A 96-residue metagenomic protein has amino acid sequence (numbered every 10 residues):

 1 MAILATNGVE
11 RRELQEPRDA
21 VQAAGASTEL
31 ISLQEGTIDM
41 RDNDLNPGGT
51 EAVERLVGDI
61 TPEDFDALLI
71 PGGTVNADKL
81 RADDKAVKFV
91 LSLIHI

Functional and structural regions predicted by a protein language model:
M1-L30: N-terminal phosphate-binding or glycine-rich loops at protein starts, especially the Walker A/P-loop of NTPases
I3, L69-I70: Redox-cofactor binding/interface segments in oxidoreductases and associated redox assembly factors
E13-L14, M40, K79-R81: Short glycine-/acidic-enriched loop or helix-start segments at secondary-structure transitions that form or flank
Q15-R18, V87-L91: Short amphipathic alpha-helical segments and helix-helix/interface helices
I31-A52: N-terminal beta-loop-helix "entrance" segment that forms/cooperates in small-molecule cofactor or anionic ligand
N46-D64: Short, structured active-site "lid" loops
V75-K85: Glycine/threonine-rich flexible loop motifs
I94-I96: Conserved small/polar residues in nucleotide/adenosyl-binding loops
